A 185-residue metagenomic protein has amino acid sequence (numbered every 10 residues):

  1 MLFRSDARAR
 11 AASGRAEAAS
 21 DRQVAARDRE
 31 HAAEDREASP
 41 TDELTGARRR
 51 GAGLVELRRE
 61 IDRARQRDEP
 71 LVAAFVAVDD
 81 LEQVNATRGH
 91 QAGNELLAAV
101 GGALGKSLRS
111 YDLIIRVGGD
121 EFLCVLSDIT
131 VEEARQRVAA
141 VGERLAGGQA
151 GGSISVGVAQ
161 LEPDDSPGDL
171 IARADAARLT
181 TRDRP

Functional and structural regions predicted by a protein language model:
M1-L2: Short, small-residue-biased leader/transition segments that mark boundaries at the very start of proteins
A12, A38-S39, V131, G147: Non-catalytic sensory/regulatory segments that transmit input signals in bacterial signaling proteins
S13-R63, D68, D112-L113: Signal-transducing coiled-coil linker helices
A47, V78, L108, I129 (+1 more regions): Hydrophobic pocket-lining residues within nucleotide cofactor-binding pockets
R49-V72, D79-G105, I115-G119, L123-C124 (+3 more regions): Conserved long alpha-helical elements within nucleotide-processing catalytic cores of c-di-GMP signaling and class III
D68-V72, L113-I114, G151-V158: Residues at or immediately flanking beta-strands
K106-Y111, V141-G151: Short catalytic/binding micro-motifs of nucleotide second-messenger systems
V125-S127, A150-A177: A short glycine-enriched loop-to-beta-strand structural element that forms part of the catalytic core of nucleotide
